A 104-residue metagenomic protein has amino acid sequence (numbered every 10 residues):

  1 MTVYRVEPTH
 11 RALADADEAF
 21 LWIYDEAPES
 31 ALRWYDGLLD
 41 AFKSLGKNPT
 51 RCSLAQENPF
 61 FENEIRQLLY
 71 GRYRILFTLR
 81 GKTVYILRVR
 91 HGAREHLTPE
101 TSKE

Functional and structural regions predicted by a protein language model:
M1-I65: Basic, Lys/Arg-enriched alpha-helical interface segments
Y70-E104: Enriched for short, Lys/Arg-rich terminal
